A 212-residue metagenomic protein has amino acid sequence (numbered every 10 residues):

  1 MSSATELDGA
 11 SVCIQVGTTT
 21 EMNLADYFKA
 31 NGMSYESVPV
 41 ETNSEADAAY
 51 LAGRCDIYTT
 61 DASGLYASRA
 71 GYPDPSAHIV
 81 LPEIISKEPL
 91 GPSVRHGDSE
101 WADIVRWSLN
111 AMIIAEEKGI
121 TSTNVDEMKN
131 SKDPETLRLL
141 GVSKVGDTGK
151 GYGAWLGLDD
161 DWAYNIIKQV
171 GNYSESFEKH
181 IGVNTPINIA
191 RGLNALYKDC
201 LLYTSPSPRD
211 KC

Functional and structural regions predicted by a protein language model:
M1-D47, S63: Bilobed "Venus flytrap"/periplasmic-binding protein-like clamshell domains and structurally analogous long
S11, V16-T18, G64-L65, P82-Y164 (+2 more regions): Extended ligand-binding regions for polar small-molecule ligands
N23-A30, L51-A52, D56-V80: A ligand-binding cleft/hinge motif common to bilobed small-molecule-binding domains
E36, G71-S86, H96: Short beta-strand->loop
E45, A52-R54, C212: Alpha-helical segments with a strong preference for the paired helices of cellulosomal dockerin domains
E178-V183, I187, Y197: Detector for small/aliphatic-rich hydrophobic stretches
Y203-D210: Conserved small/polar residues in nucleotide/adenosyl-binding loops
